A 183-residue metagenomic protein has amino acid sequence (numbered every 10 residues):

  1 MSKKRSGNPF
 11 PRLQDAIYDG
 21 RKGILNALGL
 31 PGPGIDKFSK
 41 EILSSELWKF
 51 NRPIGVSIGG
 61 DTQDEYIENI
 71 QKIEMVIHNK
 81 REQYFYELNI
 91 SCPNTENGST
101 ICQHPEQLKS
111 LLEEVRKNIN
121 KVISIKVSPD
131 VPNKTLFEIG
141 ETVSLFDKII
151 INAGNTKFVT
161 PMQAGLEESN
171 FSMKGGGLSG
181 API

Functional and structural regions predicted by a protein language model:
M1-D15, Q83-S91, I149-T156: Non-cysteine beta-strand/loop elements that form the S-adenosyl-L-methionine
M1-I54, I58-D64: N-terminal capping/small domains of soluble enzymes
S2, S57-D61, S91-P93, K126-D130 (+1 more regions): Active-site beta-loop-alpha junctions enriched in small/polar residues
I24, P93-Q103, L136-I183: Glycine/Thr-rich beta-alpha phosphate-binding loop at enzyme active sites
I35-N51, Q103-I125, F171-I183: Alpha-helix-loop-beta-strand connector modules within alpha/beta enzyme cores
N51-S57, Q83-E87, V122-K126, K148-N152: Structural preference for beta-strand elements that scaffold enzyme active sites
I58-Q71, I101-Q103, K121-L145: Active-site glycine- and acidic-residue-rich loops that bind and position anionic ligands or nucleotide-like cofactors
I70-P129: Metal-dependent enolase-superfamily TIM-barrel catalytic cores that perform enediolate-based chemistry
